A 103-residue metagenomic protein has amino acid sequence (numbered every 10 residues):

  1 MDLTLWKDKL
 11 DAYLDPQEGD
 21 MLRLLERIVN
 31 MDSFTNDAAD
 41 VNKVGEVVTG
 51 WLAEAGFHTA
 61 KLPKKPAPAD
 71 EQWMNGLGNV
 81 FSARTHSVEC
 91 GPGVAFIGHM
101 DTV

Functional and structural regions predicted by a protein language model:
D2-V103: Acidic/His- and Gly-rich active-site-bordering loop/insert found across diverse amide/peptide-bond hydrolases
